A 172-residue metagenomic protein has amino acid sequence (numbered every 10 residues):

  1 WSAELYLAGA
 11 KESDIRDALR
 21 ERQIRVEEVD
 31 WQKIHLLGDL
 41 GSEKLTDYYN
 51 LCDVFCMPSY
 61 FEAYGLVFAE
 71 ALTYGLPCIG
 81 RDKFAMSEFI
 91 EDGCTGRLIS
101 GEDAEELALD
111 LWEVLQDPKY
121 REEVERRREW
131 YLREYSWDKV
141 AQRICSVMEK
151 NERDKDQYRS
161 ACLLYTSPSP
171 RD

Functional and structural regions predicted by a protein language model:
G9, A18-L40: Nucleotide-activated donor-binding/catalytic signature segment of Leloir-type glycosyltransferases, i.e., the conserved
D39-L40, D47-C52: Short alpha-helical donor nucleotide-sugar binding micro-motif in glycosyltransferases
Y60: Aromatic "clamp/platform" in nucleotide-sugar-dependent glycosyltransferases that forms part of the donor/acceptor
P77-G80: Short hydrophobic beta-strand element within catalytic cores of glycosyltransferases and related nucleotide-activated
D92-G93, R97-A104, E113-P118: Conserved acidic donor-binding segment of nucleotide-sugar-dependent glycosyltransferases
K119-E134: A short, well-ordered alpha-helix in the C-terminal region of glycosyltransferases
Y165-D172: Conserved small/polar residues in nucleotide/adenosyl-binding loops
